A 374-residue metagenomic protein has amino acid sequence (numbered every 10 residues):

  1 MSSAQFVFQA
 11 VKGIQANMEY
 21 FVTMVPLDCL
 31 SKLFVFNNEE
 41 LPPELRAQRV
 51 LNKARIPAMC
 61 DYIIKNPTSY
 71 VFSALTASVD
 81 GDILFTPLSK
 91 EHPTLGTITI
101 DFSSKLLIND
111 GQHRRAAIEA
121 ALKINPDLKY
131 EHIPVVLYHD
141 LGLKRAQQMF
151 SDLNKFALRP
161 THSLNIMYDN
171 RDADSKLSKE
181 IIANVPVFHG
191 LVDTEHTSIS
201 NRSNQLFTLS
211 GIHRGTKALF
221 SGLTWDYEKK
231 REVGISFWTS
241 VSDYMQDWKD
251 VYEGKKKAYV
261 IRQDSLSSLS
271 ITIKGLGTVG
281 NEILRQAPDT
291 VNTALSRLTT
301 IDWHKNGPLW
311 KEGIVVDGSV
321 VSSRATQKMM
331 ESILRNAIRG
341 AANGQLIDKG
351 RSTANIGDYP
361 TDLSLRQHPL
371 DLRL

Functional and structural regions predicted by a protein language model:
M1-L374: Accessory terminal alpha-helical modules
